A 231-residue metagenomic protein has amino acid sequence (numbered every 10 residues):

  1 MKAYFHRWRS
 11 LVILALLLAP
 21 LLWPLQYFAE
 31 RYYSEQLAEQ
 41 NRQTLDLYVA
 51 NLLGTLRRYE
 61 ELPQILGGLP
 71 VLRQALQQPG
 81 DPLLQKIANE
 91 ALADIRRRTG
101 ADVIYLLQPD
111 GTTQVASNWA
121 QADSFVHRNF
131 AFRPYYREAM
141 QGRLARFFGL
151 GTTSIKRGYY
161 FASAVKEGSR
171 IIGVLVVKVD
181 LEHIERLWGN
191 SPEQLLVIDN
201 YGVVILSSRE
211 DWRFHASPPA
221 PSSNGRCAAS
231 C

Functional and structural regions predicted by a protein language model:
R7-S10, L14-Q78: Juxtamembrane extracytoplasmic/periplasmic/luminal helical "stalk" adjacent to the first N-terminal
A38, R42, Q85-A93, E185: Short amphipathic alpha-helical segments
L53, G67, L92-T99, G189: Short regulatory alpha-helical segment in sensory/regulatory domains of signaling proteins that mediates
L53-I87, P109-Q121, K166: Extracellular/periplasmic ligand-binding regions of membrane signal-transduction receptors
D81-E90, W119-L150, W212-C231: Extracytoplasmic/periplasmic sensor domains and loops in membrane signaling proteins
L107, K166-G168, I198: Core beta-strand residues in small-molecule sensory/regulatory alpha/beta domains
Q114-L187: Extracytoplasmic/periplasmic ligand-binding sensor regions of membrane-associated signaling proteins
I184-C231: Intrinsic low-complexity, intrinsically disordered coil/linker regions enriched in small/polar and charged residues
